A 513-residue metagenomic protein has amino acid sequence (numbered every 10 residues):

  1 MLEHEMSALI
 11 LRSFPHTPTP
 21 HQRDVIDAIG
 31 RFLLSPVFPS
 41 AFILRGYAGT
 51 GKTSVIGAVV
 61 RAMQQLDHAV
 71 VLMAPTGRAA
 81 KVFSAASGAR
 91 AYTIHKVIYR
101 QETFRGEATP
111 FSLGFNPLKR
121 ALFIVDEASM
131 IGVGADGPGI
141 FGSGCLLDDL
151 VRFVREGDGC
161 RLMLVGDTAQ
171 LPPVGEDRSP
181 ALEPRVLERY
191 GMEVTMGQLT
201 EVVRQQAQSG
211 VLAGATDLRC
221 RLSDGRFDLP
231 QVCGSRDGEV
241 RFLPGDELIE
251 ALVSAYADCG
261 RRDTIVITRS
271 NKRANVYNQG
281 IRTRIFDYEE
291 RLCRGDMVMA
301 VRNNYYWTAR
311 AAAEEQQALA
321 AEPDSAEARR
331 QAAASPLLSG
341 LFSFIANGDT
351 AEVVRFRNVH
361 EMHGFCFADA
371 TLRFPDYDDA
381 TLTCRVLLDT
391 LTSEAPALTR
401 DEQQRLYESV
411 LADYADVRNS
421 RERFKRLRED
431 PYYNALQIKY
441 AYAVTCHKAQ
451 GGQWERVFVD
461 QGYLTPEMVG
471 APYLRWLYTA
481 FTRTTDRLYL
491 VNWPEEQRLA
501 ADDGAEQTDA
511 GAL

Functional and structural regions predicted by a protein language model:
M1-L11, G49, W493, A512-L513: ASCE RecA-like P-loop NTPase motor cores that couple ATP hydrolysis to mechanical translocation on nucleic acids
L2-M6, V25, I29-G30, V37 (+2 more regions): Conserved helicase motor core of P-loop NTPases
L9-I29: N-terminal pre-Walker A segment at the start of P-loop NTPase domains
P18, L72, V266: Conserved SAM-binding loop
Q22, T76, S270, G451: Short, conserved phosphate/pyrophosphate- and ester-handling motifs at nucleotide-, phospho-/glycolipid
I26-D27, R31, P36-D228, C233-S235: ASCE P-loop NTPase helicase motor core
A74, V165-G166, T268, Q461 (+1 more regions): Short beta-strand/turn micro-motifs composed of small residues that flank or help shape donor/cofactor-binding pockets
N347-D349, G364-L513: C-terminal accessory regions
